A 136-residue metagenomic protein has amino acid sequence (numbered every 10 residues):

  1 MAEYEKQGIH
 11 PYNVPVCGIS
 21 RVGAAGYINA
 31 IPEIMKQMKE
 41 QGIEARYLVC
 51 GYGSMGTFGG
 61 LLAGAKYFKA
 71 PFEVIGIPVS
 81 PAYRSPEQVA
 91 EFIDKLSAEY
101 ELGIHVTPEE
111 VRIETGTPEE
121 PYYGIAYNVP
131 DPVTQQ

Functional and structural regions predicted by a protein language model:
M1-Q41, E110-Y123, Q135: Small/polar-residue-rich loop-to-helix segments that shape phosphate-bearing ligand pockets
N13-C17, G51, P78: Short beta-strand segments
K36, A63-Y67: Short, well-ordered alpha-helices that flank and scaffold nucleotide-derived cofactor binding pockets
Q41-Y47: Short helix-loop-beta connector
L48-S54: Active-site nucleophile and cofactor-binding loops and adjacent substrate-binding regions of central metabolic enzymes
S54-L61: Short glycine/serine/threonine-rich phosphate/pyrophosphate-binding segments that cradle anionic phosphate groups
P71-Q136: Active-site/ligand-binding loops adjacent to catalytic centers
